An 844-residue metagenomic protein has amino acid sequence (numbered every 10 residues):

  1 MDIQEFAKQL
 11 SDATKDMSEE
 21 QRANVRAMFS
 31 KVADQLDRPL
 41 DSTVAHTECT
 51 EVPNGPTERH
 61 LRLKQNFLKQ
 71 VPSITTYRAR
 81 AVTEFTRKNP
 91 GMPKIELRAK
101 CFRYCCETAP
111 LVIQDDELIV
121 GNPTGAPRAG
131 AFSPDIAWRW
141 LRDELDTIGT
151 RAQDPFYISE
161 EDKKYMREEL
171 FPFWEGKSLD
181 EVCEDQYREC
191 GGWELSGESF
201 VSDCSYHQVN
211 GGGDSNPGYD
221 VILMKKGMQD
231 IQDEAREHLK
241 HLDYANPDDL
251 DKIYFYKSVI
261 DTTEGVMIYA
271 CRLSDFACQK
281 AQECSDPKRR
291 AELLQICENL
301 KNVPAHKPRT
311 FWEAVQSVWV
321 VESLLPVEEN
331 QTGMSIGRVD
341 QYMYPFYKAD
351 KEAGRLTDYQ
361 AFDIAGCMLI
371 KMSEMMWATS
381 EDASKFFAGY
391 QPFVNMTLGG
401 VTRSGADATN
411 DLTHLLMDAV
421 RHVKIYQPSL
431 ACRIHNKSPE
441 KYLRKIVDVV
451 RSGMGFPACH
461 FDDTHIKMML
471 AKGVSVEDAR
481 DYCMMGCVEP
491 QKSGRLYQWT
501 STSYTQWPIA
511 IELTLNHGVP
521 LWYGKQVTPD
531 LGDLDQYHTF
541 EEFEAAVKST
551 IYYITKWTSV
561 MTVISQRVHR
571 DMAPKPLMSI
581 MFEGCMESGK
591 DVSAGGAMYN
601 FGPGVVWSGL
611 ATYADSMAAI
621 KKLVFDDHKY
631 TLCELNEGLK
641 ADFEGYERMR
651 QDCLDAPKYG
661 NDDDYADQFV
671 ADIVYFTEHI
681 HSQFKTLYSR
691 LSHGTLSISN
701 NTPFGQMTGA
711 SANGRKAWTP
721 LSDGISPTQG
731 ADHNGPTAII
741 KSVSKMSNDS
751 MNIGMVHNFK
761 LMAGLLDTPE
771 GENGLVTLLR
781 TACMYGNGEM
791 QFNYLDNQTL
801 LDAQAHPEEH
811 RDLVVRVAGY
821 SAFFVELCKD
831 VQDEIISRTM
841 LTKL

Functional and structural regions predicted by a protein language model:
D2-Q9, D16-E20: Protein-protein interaction and targeting regions used for scaffolding, dimerization, and localization
F6, L10-A13, V32, V266 (+5 more regions): Amphipathic alpha-helices that form helix-helix packing interfaces
F6-Q9, Y269-F276, V339-Y342, G609 (+1 more regions): Amphipathic, well-ordered alpha-helical segments in soluble domains
A7, R22, F29, A33-L36 (+4 more regions): Generic L/I/V-rich hydrophobic alpha-helical segments across diverse proteins
T14-R22, E283, P287: Charged, low-complexity interaction regions
D37-Y256, K288, E292-L844: Conserved catalytic cores of very large enzyme subunits
K257-I268: Extended non-globular scaffold/tether segments
A277-L293: Short, Lys/Glu-rich amphipathic helical modules
